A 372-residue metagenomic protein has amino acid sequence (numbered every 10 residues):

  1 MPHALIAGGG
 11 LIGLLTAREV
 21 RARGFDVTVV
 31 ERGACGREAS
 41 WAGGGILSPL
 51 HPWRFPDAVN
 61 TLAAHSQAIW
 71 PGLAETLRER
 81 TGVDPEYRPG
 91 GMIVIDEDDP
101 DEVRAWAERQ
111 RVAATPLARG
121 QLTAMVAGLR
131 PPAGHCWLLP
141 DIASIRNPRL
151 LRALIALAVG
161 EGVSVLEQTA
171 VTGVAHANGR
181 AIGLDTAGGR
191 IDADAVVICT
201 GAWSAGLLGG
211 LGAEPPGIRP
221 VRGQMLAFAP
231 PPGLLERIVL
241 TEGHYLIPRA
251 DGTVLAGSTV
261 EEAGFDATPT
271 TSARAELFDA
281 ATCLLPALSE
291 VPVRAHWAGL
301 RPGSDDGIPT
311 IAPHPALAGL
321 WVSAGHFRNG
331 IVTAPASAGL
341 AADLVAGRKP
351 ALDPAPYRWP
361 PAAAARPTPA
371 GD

Functional and structural regions predicted by a protein language model:
P2-T28: N-terminal Rossmann-like FAD-binding beta1-loop-alpha1 element of flavoenzymes
L5-A7, I191-W203, A338: Short hydrophobic core segments
G10-L11, A34, R328: Residue-level detector of alpha-helix initiation sites
L15-R23, R32, G45-I46, G82-R88 (+1 more regions): Active-site substrate-recognition segment that forms the wall of the catalytic cavity or substrate channel
G45-M125, A280-T282: Dinucleotide-binding Rossmann-like beta1-alpha1 core, especially the glycine-rich loop that anchors the ADP
T61-A64, V94-P100, W137-A156, T268-A273 (+1 more regions): Short beta-strand to alpha-helix junction loop
W137-A187, I191-D194: Helical element adjacent to the flavin cofactor pocket in flavoenzyme catalytic cores
L285-D372: C-terminal catalytic lobe of FAD-dependent flavoproteins
